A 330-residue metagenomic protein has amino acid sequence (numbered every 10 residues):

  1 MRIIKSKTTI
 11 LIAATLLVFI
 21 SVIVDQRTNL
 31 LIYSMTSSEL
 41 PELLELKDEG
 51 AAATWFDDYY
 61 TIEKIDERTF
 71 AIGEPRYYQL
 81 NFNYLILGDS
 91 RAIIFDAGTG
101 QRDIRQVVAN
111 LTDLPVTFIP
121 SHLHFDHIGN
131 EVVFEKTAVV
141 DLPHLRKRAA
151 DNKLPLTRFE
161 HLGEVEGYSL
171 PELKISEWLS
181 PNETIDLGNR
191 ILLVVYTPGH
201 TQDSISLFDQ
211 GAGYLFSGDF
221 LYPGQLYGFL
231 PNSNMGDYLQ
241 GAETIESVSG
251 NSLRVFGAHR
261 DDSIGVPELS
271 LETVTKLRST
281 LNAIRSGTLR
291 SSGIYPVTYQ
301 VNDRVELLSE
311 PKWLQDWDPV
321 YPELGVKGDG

Functional and structural regions predicted by a protein language model:
R2-T54, E243-G330: Accessory terminal helices/loops
R27-K47, I86, S90-L111, R158-L170: An N-terminal domain-start capping segment
E49-E67, A138-V195, T201, Q210-G211 (+2 more regions): Metallo-beta-lactamase
D58-N110, L207-G218, Y222: Conserved beta-strand hairpin/beta-sheet module of binuclear metal-dependent hydrolase folds, prominently
P75, A97-G98, S121-H124, V140 (+3 more regions): Active-site-proximal beta-strand/loop segments in catalytic clefts of secreted hydrolases
G88-S90, L111-P115, E131-K136, Q210-A212 (+1 more regions): Short glycine/proline-enriched coil/turn segments at helix->beta-strand junctions
A92, T184, I191-P198, Q202-A283: Metallo-beta-lactamase
Q101-D186, T273-A283, G287: Active-site HxH/HxHxD metal-binding segment of metal-dependent hydrolases
